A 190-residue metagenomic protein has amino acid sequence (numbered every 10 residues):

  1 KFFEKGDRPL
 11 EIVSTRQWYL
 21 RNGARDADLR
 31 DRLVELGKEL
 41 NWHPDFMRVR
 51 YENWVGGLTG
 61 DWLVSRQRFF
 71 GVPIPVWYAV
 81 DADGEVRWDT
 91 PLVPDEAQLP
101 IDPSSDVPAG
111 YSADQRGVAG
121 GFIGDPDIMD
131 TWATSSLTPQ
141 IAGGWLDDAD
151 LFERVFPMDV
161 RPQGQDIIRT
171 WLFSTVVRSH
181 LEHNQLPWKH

Functional and structural regions predicted by a protein language model:
K1-H190: Structured secondary-structure scaffolds
